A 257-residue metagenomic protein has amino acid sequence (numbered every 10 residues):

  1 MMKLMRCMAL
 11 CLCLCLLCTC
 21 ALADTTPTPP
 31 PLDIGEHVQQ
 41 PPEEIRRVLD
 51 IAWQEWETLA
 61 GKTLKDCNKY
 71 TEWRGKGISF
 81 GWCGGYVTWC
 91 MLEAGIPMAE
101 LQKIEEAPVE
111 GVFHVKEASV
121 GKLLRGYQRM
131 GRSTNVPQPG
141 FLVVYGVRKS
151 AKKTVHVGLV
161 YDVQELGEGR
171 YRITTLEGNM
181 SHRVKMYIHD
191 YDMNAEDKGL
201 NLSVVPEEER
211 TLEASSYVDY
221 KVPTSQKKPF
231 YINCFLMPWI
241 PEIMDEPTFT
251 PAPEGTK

Functional and structural regions predicted by a protein language model:
M1-M8: Bacterial N-terminal signal peptides that target proteins for export
C7, T19-A21, L212, T250: N-terminal cationic amphipathic segment used for targeting or macromolecule association
L12-C20: Hydrophobic core
P27-Q102, N233-G255: N-terminal capping segments
P30-G35, K149-K257: Aromatic- and glycine-rich peptidoglycan recognition patches
P97-M186: ...with weaker cross-activation on analogous glycine-rich loops/strands in unrelated enzymes
